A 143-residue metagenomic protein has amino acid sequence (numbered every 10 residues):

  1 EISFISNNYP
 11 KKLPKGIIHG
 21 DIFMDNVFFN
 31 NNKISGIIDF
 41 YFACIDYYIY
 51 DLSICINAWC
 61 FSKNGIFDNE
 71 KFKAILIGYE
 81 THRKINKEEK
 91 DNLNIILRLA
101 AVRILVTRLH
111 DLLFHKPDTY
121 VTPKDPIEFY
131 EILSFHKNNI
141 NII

Functional and structural regions predicted by a protein language model:
S3-N7, N30-N31, E70-I77, T81 (+1 more regions): Replace "anionic and nucleotidyl ligands
S3-Y50: Active-site acidic catalytic loop and adjacent metal/ATP-binding pocket of ATP-dependent phosphoryl transfer enzymes
K12, I96-L99: Residues at alpha-helix boundaries and the short loops/turns that link adjacent helices
I49-K84, L99-K116: Active-site activation/catalytic loop segments of kinase-like enzymes and analogous catalytic loops in related
I85-L97: All-alpha amphipathic helical-bundle segments outside canonical DNA-binding/catalytic cores that form hydrophobic
I104-I143: ATP/Mg2+ or Mg2+-diphosphate-binding catalytic cores that bind nucleotide phosphates or diphosphates via glycine-rich
